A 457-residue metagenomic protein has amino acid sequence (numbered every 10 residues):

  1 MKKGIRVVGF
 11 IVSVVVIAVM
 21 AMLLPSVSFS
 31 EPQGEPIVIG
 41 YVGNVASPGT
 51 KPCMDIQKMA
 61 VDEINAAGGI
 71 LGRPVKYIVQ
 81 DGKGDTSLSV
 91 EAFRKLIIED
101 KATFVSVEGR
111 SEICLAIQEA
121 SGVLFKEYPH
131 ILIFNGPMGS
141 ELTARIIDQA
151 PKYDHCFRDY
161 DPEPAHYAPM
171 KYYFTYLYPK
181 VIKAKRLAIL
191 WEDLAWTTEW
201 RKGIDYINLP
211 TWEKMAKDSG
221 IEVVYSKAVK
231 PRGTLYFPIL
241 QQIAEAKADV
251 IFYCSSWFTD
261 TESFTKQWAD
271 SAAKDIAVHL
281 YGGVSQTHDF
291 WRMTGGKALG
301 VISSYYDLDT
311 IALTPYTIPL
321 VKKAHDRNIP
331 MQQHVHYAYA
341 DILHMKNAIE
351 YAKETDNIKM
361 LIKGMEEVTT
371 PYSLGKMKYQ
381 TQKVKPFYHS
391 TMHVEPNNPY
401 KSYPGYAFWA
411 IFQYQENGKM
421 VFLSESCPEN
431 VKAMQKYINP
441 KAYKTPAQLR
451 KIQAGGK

Functional and structural regions predicted by a protein language model:
M1-V38, A66, A442-K457: Short, low-complexity disordered leader/linker segments with a strong preference for bacterial N-terminal type II
F29-Y41, G68-P74, L177-K185: Immediate post-signal peptide segment of exported/extracytoplasmic ligand-binding proteins
P32-P36, P48-D55, A67-D148, D159 (+2 more regions): Beta-alpha junction/loop-to-helix N-cap segments that form part of ligand/metal-binding clefts
I37-K58, Q80-S87, G109-R110, L190-K202 (+1 more regions): Extracytoplasmic "Venus flytrap"
G49-L71, Y206-A216: Short, polar/charged alpha-helical segment
A102-S226, I276-S303: Extracytoplasmic ligand/sensor domains, especially the bilobed periplasmic-binding protein
G139, T143, Y160-P164, W268-D341 (+2 more regions): Extracellular/periplasmic periplasmic-binding protein-like sensory domains
A324-V335, K346-S424, G455-K457: Segments of small-molecule ligand-sensing domains
